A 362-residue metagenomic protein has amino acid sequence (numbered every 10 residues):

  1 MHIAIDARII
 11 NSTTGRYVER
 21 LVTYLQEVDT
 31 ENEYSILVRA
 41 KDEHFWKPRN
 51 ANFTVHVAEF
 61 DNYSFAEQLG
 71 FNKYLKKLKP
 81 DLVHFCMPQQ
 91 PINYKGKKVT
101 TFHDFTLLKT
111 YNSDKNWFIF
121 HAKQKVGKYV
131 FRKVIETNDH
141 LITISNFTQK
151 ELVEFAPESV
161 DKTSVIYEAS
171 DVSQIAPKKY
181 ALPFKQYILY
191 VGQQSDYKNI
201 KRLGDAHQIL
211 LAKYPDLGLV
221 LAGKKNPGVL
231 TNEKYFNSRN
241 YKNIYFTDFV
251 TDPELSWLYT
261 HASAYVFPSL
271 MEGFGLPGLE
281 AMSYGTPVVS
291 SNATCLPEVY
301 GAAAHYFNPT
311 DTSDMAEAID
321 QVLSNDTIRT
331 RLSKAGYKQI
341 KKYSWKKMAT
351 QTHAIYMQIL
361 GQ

Functional and structural regions predicted by a protein language model:
M1-Q362: Carbohydrate transferase catalytic cores enriched for Leloir-type hexosyltransferases
